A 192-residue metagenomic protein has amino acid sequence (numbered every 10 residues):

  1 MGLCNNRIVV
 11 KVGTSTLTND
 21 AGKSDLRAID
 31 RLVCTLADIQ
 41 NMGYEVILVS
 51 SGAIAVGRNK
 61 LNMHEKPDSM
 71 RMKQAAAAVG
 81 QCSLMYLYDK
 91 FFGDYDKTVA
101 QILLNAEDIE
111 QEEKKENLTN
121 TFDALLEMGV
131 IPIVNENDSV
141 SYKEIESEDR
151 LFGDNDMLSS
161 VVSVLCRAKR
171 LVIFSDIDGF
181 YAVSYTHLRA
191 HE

Functional and structural regions predicted by a protein language model:
M1-I47: N-terminal glycine-/serine-/threonine-rich phosphate-binding loop
V9-K11, E45-G57, V99-Q101, I133-N135 (+1 more regions): Short beta-strand segments at enzyme active-site cores
T16-T18, A53-G57, I109-E110, S139-Y142 (+1 more regions): Short, active-site-adjacent cap segments at secondary-structure transitions
A53-S69: Glycine-rich loop at the start of a catalytic domain that most often binds anionic cofactors/ligands
K66-Y142: Ligand-binding beta-strand-loop-alpha-helix segment within the catalytic cores of soluble metabolic enzymes
T121, V140-E144, E148-A182: Internal active-site segments that recognize and position negatively charged phosphoryl groups and nucleotide moieties
T186-E192: Conserved small/polar residues in nucleotide/adenosyl-binding loops
